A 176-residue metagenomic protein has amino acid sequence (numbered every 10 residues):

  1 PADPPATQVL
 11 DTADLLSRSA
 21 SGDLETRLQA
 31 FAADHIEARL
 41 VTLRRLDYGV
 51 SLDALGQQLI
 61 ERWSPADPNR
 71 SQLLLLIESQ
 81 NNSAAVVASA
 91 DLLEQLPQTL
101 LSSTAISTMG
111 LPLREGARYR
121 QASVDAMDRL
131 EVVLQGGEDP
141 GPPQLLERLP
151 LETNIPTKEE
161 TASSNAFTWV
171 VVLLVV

Functional and structural regions predicted by a protein language model:
A2-A162: Folded, non-transmembrane soluble domains that reside on the lumenal/extracytoplasmic side of membranes
N154-V176: C-terminal single-pass membrane-anchor helix
